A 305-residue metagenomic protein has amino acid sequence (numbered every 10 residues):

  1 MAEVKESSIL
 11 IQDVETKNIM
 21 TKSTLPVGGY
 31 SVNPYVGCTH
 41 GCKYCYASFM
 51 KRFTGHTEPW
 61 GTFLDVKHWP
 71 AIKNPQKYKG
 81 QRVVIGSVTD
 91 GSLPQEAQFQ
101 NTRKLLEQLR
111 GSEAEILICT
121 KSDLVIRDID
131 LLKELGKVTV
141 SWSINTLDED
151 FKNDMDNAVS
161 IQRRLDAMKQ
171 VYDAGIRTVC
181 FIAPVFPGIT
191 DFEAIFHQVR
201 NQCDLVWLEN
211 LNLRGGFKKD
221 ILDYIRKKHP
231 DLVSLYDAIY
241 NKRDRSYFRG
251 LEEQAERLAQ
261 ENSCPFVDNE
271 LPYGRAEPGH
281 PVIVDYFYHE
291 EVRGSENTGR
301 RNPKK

Functional and structural regions predicted by a protein language model:
M1-T139, L147-F151, I161-Q162, D173: Conserved Radical SAM active-site core
A2-E15, E193-K305: Auxiliary Fe-S-binding modules of radical SAM enzymes
Y30, V83-I85, I116, V140-W142 (+3 more regions): Hydrophobic faces of well-ordered beta-strands that scaffold small-molecule active sites in alpha/beta enzyme cores
W69, R103-L106, I129, R164-M168 (+2 more regions): Generic structural signal for well-ordered alpha-helices, preferentially at hydrophobic/aromatic core positions
V88-D90, K121-D123, S143-L147, A183-V185 (+2 more regions): Active-site beta-loop-alpha junctions enriched in small/polar residues
R110, K133, L165-G175, E256-N262: Surface-exposed amphipathic alpha-helices with a cationic face
E134-V140, R200-L205: Glycine-enriched alpha-helix->loop->beta-strand junction motifs that scaffold or abut catalytic
N157, K169-T190, N241-R245: Conserved strand-turn element in the central/C-terminal portion of the radical SAM core barrel that lines
